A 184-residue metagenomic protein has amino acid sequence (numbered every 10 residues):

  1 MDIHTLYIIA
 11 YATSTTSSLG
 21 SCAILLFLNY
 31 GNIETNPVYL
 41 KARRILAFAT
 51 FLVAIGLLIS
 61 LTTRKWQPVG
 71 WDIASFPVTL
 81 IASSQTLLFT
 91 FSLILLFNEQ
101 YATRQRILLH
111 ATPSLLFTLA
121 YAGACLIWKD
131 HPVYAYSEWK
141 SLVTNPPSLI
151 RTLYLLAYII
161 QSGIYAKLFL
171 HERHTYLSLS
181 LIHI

Functional and structural regions predicted by a protein language model:
M1-S21, L155: Hydrophobic transmembrane alpha-helical segments in integral membrane proteins
S14-L28, A42-K65, I81, Q85 (+1 more regions): Hydrophobic alpha-helical transmembrane segments of multi-pass membrane proteins
L25-L28, A82-L108: Internal transmembrane alpha-helix with an interfacial aromatic "cap," most often the third helix
E34-T50, Q105-I107: Membrane-interfacial loop-to-transmembrane alpha-helix junctions, especially the N-terminal start
I55-V78, D130-A135: Helix-loop junctions on the outward
F97-I127, S148-T152: The cytoplasmic-loop to transmembrane-helix boundary for the fourth helix
P147-I164: Hydrophobic alpha-helical transmembrane segments
I182-I184: Conserved small/polar residues in nucleotide/adenosyl-binding loops
